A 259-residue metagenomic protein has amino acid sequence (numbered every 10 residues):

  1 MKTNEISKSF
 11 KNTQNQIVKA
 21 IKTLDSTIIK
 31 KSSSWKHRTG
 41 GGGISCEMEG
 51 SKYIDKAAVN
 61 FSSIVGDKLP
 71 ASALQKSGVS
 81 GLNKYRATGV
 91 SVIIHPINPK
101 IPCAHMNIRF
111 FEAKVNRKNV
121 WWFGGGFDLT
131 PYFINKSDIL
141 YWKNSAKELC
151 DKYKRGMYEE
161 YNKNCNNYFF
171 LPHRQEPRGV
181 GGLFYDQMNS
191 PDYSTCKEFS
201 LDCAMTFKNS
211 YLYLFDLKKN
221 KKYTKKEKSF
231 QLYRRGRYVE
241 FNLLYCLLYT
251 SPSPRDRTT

Functional and structural regions predicted by a protein language model:
K2, P96-N98, E112-K114, L129-N135 (+2 more regions): A generic structural motif
K2-S77, M188, D192-R237: Gly/Pro-rich turn-and-neighbor structural signature
S45-W122: Internal mixed beta-strand/loop scaffold within catalytic domains of large alpha/beta enzymes
K68, A87-V92, E160-Y168, P191-S194 (+2 more regions): Metal- and O2-centered redox machinery and metal/ROS homeostasis
K118-E160: Compact, glycine/acidic-enriched structural inserts
N119-T130, P172-M188: Residues forming anionic-ligand binding surfaces in small-molecule and nucleic-acid pockets of primarily soluble enzymes
N162, N166-F184, D216-L248: An amphipathic alpha-helical core segment
Y249-T259: Single conserved hydrophobic/aromatic residue that forms the stacking wall/gate of nucleotide- or nucleobase-binding
